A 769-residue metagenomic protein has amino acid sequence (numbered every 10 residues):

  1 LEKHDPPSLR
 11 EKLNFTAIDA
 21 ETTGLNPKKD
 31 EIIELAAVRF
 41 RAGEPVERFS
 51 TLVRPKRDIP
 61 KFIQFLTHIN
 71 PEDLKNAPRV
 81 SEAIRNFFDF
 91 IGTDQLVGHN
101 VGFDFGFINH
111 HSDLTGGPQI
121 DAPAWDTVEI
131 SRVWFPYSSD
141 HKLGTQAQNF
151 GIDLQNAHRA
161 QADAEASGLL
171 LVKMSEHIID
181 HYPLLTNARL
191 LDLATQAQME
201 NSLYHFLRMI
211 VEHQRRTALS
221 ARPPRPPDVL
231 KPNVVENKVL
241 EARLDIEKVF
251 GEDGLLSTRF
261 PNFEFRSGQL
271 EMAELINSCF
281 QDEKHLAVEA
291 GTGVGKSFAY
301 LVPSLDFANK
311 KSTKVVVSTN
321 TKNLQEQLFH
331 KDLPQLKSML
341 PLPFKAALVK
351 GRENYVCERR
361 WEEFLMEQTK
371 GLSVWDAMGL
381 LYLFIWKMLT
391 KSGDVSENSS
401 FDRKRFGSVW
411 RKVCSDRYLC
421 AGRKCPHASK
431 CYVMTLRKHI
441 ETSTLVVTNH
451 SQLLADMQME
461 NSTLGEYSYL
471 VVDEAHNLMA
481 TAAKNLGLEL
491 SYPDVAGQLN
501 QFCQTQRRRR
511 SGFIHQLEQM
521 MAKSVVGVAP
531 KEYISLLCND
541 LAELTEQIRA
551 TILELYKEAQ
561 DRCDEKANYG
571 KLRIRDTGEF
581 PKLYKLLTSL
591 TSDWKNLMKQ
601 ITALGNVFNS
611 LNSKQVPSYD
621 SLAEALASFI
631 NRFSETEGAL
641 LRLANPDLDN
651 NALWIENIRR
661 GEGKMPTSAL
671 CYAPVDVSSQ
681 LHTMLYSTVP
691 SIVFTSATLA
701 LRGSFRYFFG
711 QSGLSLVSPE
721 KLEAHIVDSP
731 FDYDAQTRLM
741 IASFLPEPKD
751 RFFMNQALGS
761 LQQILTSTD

Functional and structural regions predicted by a protein language model:
L1-P123, P136-H158: Conserved non-catalytic scaffold segment of RNase H-like nuclease domains
L1-P7, V172-R243, E247-K248: Acidic two-metal-ion nuclease catalytic site recognized across multiple nuclease folds, prominently DnaQ/RNase D-T
P226-E236, R243-S257, S312-T444, N500 (+5 more regions): A substrate-engagement module of RecA-like helicase motors
V239-V288: Conserved pre-motif I regulatory segment
N277-S278, S297-K311, K331-Q335: Walker A/P-loop NTP-binding motif
Q281-P303, V315: Walker A/P-loop
Y300, D306, E326, K331 (+4 more regions): Signature of the SF2 helicase/ATPase Hel1-core->accessory helical subdomain module
W410-T444, L454-N461, L597, I601-L745 (+1 more regions): A contiguous, basic/glycine-rich beta-loop/short-helix subdomain that forms a polymer-engagement track
